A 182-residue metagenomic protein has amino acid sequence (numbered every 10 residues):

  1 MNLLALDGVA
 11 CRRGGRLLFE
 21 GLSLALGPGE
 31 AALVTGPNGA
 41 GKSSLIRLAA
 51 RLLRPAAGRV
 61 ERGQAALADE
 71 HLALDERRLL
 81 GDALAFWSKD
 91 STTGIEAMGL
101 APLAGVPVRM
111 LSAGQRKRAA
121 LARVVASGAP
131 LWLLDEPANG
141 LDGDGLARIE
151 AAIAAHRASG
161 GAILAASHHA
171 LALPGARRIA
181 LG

Functional and structural regions predicted by a protein language model:
L4-L6, L18-G21, L141: Conserved structural motif at the start of ABC-family nucleotide-binding domains
A50: Helix-to-loop junction immediately C-terminal to a conserved catalytic motif
H71, E76-T93: Q-loop/switch helix immediately C-terminal to the Walker
S91-L103, A122: Conserved ABC ATPase "signature" region
P107-G114: Conserved ABC ATPase signature
L121, G160: Hydrophobic anchor residue at the start of the ABC signature
A126-P130: A short, proline-enriched helix->beta-strand linker immediately N-terminal to the Walker B motif in ABC-type P-loop
W132-E136: Catalytic Walker B motif of ABC-type/P-loop ATPase nucleotide-binding domains
